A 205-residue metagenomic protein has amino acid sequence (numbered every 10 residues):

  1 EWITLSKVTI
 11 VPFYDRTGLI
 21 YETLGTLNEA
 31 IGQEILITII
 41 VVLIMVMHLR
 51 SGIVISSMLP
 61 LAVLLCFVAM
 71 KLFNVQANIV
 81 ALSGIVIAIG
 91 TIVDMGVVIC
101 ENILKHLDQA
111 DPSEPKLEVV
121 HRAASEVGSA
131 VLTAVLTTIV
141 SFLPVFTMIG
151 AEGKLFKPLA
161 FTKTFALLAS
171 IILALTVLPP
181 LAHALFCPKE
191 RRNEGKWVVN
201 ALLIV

Functional and structural regions predicted by a protein language model:
E1-V205: Hydrophobic regular secondary-structure detector
